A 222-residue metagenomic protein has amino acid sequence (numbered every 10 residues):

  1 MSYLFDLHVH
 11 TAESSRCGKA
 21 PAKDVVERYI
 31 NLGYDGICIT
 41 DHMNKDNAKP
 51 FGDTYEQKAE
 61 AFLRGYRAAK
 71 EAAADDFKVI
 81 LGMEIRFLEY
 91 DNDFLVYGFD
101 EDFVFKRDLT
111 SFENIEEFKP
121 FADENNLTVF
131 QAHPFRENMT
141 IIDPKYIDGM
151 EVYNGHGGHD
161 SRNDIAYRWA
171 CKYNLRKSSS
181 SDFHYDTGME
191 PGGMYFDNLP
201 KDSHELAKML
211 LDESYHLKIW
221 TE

Functional and structural regions predicted by a protein language model:
M1-L7, T11, S15, A22-E27 (+2 more regions): Charged catalytic cores and adjacent phosphate/nucleic-acid-binding surfaces used for phosphate/nucleic-acid chemistry
M1-L88, K145, D186-T187, K218: An N-terminally biased module of ancient metal coordination in phosphate/nucleic-acid-related enzymes
L4, I30, R67-A73, N114-F130 (+1 more regions): Surface-exposed amphipathic alpha-helices with a cationic face
E13-R16, Q57-K58, F105-L109, T128-F130 (+1 more regions): Short, flexible loop segments at the rims of nucleotide/cofactor-binding pockets, characterized by
C38-I39, F130-Q131, E151: Conserved beta-strand positions in the central sheet of alpha/beta enzyme cores
G82-E84, A132, S180: Conserved beta-strand termini and adjacent loop/short-helix elements that scaffold enzyme active sites in alpha/beta
N92-N125: Binuclear metal-dependent hydrolase catalytic cores centered on His/Asp/Glu-rich metal-binding motifs
